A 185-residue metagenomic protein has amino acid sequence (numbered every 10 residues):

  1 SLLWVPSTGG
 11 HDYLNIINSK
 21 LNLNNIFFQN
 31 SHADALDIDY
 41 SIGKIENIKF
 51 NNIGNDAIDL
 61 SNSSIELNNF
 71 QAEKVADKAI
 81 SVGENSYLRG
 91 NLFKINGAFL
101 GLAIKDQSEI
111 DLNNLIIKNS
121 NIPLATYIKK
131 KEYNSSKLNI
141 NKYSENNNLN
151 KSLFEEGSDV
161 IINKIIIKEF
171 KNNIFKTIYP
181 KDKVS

Functional and structural regions predicted by a protein language model:
S1-S185: Extracellular beta-rich repeat passengers
